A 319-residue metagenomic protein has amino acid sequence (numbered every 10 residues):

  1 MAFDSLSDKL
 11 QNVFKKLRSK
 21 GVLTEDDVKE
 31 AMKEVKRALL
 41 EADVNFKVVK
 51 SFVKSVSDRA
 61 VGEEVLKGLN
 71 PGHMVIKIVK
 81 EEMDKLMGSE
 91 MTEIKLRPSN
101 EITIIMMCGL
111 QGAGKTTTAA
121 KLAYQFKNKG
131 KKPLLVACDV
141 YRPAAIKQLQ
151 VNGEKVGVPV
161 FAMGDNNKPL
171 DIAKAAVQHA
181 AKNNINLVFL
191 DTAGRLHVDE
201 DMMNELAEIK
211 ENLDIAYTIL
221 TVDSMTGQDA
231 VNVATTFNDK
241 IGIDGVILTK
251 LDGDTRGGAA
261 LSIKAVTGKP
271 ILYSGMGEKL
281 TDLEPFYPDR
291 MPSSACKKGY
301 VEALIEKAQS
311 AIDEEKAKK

Functional and structural regions predicted by a protein language model:
L6, N12-C138, A145-D165, I172-T192: Primarily NTPase-proximal linker/entry elements flanking Walker-type ATP/GTP-binding cores
K9, R59, E82, L86 (+3 more regions): Residues that form generic nucleotide/phosphate-binding pockets
N45-K47, Y141, A193, L251-D254 (+1 more regions): Alpha-helical hydrophobic packing sites
G112-A113, Y141-P143, N167-P169, G194-V198 (+2 more regions): Short, small-residue-enriched loops and turns at beta-alpha junctions that line or gate enzyme active sites
K174-V177, A181, I185, H197 (+2 more regions): Conserved phosphate-handling catalytic cores of large alpha/beta enzymes
